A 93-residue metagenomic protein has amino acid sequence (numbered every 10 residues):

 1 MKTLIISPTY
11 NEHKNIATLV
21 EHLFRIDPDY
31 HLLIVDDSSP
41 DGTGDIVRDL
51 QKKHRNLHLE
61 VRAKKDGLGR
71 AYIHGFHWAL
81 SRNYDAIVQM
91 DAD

Functional and structural regions predicted by a protein language model:
M1-A92: Structured catalytic core of nucleotide-sugar glycosyltransferases
